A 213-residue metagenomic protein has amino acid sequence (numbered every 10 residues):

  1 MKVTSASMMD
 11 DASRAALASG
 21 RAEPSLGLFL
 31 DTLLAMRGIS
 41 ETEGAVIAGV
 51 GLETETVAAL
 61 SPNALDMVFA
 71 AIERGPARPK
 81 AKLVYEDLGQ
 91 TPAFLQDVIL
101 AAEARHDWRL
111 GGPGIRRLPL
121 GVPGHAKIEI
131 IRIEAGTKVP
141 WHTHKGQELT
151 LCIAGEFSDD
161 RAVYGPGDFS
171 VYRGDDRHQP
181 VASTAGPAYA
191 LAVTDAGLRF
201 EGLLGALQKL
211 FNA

Functional and structural regions predicted by a protein language model:
M1-S13, R21-A104: Positively biased amphipathic helices and basic secretion/translocation or surface-docking motifs that either flank
R105-P140: A short glycine-rich, His/Asp/Glu-containing loop-to-beta-strand
R117-P119, I128-R132, L149, F169-V171 (+1 more regions): Conserved hydrophobic/aromatic beta-strand scaffold that supports enzyme active sites
G121, I131, P140-H144, D160-A162 (+1 more regions): Short histidine-centered beta-strand/loop micro-motifs that create catalytic or ligand/metal-coordination sites
E134-T137, H144-D159: Glycine- and acidic-residue-biased ligand/ion/polar-headgroup-sensing regions
D159-Q179: Short acidic-glycine-tyrosine-enriched beta hairpin
D176-F200: Ligand-binding loop in jelly-roll beta-barrel domains
T194-A213: Short peripheral tails and domain-boundary helices/loops at the edges of structured domains
